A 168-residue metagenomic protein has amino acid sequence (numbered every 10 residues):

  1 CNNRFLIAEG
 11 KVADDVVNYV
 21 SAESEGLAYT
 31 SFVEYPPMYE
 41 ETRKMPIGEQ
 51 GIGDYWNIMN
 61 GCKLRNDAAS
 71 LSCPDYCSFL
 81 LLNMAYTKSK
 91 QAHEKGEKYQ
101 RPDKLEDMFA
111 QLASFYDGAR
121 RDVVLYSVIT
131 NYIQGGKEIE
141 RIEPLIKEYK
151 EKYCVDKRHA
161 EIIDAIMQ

Functional and structural regions predicted by a protein language model:
C1-Q168: Oxidative protein folding and maturation machinery
